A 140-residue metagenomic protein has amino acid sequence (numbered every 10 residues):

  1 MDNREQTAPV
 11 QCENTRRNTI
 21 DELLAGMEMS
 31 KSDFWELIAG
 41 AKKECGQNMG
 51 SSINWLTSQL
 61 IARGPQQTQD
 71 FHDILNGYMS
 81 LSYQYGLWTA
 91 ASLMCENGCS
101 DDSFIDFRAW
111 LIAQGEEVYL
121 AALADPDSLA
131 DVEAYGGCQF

Functional and structural regions predicted by a protein language model:
E5-Q6, A134: Low-complexity, compositionally biased segments
T7-Q84: N-terminal domain-onset segments
I20-L24, D33-W35, S51, E117-L120 (+3 more regions): A structural motif
N54-A134: Core of folded catalytic or high-affinity ligand/protein-binding domains in predominantly eukaryotic proteins
